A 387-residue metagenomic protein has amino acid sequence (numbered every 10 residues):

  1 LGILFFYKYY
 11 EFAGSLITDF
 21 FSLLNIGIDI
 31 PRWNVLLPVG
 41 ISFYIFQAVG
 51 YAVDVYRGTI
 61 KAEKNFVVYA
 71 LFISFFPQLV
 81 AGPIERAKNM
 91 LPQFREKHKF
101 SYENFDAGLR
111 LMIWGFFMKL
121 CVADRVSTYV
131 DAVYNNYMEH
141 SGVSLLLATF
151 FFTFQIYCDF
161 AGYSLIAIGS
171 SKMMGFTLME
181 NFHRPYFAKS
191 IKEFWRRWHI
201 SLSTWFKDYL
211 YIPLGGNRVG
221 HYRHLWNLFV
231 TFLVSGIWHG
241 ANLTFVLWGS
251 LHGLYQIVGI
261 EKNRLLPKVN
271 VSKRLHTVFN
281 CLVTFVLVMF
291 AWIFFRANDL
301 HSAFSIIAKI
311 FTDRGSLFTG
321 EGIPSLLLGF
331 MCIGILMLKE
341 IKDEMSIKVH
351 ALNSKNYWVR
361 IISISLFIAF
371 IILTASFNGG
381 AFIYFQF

Functional and structural regions predicted by a protein language model:
L1-M337, I341-Q386: Membrane-embedded transmembrane alpha-helical bundles that form the catalytic cores of multi-pass lipid-modifying
